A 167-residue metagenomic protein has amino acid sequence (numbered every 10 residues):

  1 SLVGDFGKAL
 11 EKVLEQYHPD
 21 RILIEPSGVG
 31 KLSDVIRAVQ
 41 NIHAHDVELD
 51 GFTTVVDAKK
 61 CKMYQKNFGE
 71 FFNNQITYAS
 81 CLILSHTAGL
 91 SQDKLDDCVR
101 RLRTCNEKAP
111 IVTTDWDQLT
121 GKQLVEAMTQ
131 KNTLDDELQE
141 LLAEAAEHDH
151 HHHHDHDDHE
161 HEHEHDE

Functional and structural regions predicted by a protein language model:
S1-Q65, E70: Nucleotide-state-sensitive switch-loop elements of NTP-binding domains
E25, N73, V99-L102: Short amphipathic alpha-helical segments and helix-helix/interface helices
G28-K31, A58-K62, T87-Q92, W116-T120: Conserved nucleotide-binding/hydrolysis micro-motifs of P-loop NTPases
S33, R37-Q40, S80, R100-R103: A broadly conserved amphipathic alpha-helix scaffold signal in soluble, globular proteins
F52, L82-I83: Short, well-ordered beta-strand core segments
K66-Y78, L82: Flexible active-site lid/hinge loop adjacent to a nucleotide/diphosphate and Mg2+-phosphate binding pocket
Y78, L90-E167: C-terminal accessory "lid"/substrate-recognition subdomains
